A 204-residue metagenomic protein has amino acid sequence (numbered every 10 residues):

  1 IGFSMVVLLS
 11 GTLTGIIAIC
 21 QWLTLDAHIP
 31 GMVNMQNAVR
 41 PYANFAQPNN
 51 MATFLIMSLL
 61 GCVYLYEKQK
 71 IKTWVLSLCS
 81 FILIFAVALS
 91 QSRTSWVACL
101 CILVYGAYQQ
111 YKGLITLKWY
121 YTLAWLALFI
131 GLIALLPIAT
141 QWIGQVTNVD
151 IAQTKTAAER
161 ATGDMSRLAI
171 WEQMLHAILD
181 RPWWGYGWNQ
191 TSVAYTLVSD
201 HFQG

Functional and structural regions predicted by a protein language model:
I1-W142, A194: Alpha-helical transmembrane segments of multi-pass inner-membrane proteins
M32-M35, F45-P48, F54, V146-T154 (+2 more regions): Surface-exposed loop/turn and secondary-structure junction residues enriched for glycine/proline
R40-N44, I102, I133-Q173, T196: Flexible juxtamembrane loops connecting transmembrane helices in multi-pass membrane enzymes that build or modify
Q47, E159, S166-G204: TM-adjacent membrane-interface loops and short helices in multi-pass inner/ER membrane proteins
